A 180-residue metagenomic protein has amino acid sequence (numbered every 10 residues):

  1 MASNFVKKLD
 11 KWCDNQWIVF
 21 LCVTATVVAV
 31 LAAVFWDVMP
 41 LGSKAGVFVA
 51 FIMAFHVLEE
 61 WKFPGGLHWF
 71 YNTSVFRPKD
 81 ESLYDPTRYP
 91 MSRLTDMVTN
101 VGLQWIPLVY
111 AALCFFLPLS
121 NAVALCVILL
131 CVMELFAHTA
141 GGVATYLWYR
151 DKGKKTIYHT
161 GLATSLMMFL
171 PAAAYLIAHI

Functional and structural regions predicted by a protein language model:
M1-T24, Y149-T164: Cytosolic-side membrane-entry/anchor segment at the start of a transmembrane helix
A2-F5, V34-V38, R93, L119-S120 (+3 more regions): Polytopic alpha-helical membrane-helix bundles and their juxtamembrane interface segments in multi-pass membrane
F5-L9, E81-R93, P118-A124: Short juxtamembrane and helix-loop transition motifs at transmembrane-helix boundaries in membrane proteins
L21-V28, T95-L113, A163-A173: Core segments of transmembrane alpha-helices that mediate helix-helix packing or line hydrophobic substrate/ligand
L31-V47, V109-A124, A173-I180: Helix-coil boundary and interhelical linker segments in multi-pass alpha-helical membrane proteins
A33-G102: Early transmembrane hairpin module of multi-pass membrane proteins
M53-V57, C131-H138, A172: Helical transmembrane-bundle signal
G102-T164: Membrane-proximal helix-loop-helix units in multi-pass membrane proteins
